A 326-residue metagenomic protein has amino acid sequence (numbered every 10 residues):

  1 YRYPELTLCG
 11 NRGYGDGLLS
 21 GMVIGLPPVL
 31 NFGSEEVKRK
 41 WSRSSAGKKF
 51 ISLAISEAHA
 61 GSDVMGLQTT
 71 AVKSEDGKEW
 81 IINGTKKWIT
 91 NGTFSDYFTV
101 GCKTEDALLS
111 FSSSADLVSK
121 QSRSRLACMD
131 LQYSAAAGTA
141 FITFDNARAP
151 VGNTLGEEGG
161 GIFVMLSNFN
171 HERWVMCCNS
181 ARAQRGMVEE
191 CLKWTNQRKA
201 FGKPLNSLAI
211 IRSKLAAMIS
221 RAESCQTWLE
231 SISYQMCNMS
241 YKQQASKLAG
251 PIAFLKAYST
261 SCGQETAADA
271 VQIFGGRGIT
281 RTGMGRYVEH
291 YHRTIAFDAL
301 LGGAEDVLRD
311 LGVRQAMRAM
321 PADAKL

Functional and structural regions predicted by a protein language model:
Y1-C9, G17-L19, F32-E35, S74 (+2 more regions): Alpha-helical interface subdomain recognition
R2-L8, S113-S119, D145-A149: Short Ser/Thr-interspersed hydrophobic loop/turn segments at strand-loop and sheet-helix junctions that line or gate
P4-G13, G17, P28-E57, E75-K78: FAD-binding glycine-rich core of flavoenzymes that anchor FAD
D63-M65, N91-D96, A135-A136: Short glycine/proline-enriched turns and hinge-like loops at secondary-structure junctions
T69-V72: A structural signal for short hydrophobic beta-strand segments in well-ordered beta-sheet cores
K78-S124: A short core secondary-structure module
V118-P150: Flexible, small-/acidic-enriched active-site or ligand-binding loops
N146-V164: Long, acidic (Asp/Glu-rich), low-complexity accessory segments flanking structured domains
